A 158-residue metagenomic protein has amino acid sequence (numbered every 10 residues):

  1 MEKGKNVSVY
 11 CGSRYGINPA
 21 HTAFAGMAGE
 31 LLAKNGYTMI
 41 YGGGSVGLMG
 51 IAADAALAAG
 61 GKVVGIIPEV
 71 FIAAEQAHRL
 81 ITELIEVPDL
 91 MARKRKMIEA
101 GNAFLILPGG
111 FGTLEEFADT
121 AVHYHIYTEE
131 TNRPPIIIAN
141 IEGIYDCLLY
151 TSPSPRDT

Functional and structural regions predicted by a protein language model:
E2-K62: Glycine-rich beta-alpha loop segments
S13-Y15, S45, E69-F71, G109-T113: Short glycine-rich anion-binding loops that position phosphate/pyrophosphate groups of nucleotides and phosphorylated
Y41-L90: Glycine-rich, small/polar surface segments that engage phosphate groups of diverse ligands
G42, V87, I106-P108, A139: Thr-Gly-centered strand-to-loop micro-motif
G47-I51, I144-L149: Glycine-rich, charge-decorated loop segments at or immediately adjacent to ligand/cofactor-binding or catalytic sites
I67, L107, A121-L148: Short, acidic/small-residue loops that bind anionic groups at enzyme active sites
K94-T128: Active-site/ligand-binding-proximal alpha/beta "capping" segment
Y150-T158: Single conserved hydrophobic/aromatic residue that forms the stacking wall/gate of nucleotide- or nucleobase-binding
